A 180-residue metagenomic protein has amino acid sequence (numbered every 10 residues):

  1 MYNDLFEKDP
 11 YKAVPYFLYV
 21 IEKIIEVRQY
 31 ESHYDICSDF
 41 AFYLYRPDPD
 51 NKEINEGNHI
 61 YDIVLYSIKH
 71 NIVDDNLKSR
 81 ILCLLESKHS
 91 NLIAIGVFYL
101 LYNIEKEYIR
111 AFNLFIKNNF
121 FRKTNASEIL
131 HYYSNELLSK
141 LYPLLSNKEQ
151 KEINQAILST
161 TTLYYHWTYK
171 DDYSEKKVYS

Functional and structural regions predicted by a protein language model:
M1-I95, Y99-S180: Extended alpha-helical scaffold segments
